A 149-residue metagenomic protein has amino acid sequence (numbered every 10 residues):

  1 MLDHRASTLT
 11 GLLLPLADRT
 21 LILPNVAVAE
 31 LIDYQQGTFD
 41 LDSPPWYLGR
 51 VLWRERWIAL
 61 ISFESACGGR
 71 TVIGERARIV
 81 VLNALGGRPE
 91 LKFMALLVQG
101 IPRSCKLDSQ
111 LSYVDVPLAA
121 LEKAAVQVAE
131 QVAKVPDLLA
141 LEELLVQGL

Functional and structural regions predicted by a protein language model:
M1-L149: An acidic, low-aromatic, low-complexity terminal/linker signal
